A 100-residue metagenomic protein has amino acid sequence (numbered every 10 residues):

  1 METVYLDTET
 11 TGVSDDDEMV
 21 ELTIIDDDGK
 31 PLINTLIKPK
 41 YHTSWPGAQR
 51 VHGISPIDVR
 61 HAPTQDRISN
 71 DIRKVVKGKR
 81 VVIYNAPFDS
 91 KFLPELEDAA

Functional and structural regions predicted by a protein language model:
M1-E97: Conserved non-catalytic scaffold segment of RNase H-like nuclease domains
